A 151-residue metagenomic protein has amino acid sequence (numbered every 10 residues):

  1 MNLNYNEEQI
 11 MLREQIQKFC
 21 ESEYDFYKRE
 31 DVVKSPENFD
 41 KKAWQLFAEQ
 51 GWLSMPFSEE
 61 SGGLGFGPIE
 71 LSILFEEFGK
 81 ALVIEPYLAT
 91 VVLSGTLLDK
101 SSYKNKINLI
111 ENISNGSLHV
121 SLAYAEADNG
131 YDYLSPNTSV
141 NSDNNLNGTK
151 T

Functional and structural regions predicted by a protein language model:
M1-L88: Amphipathic, small/basic residue-rich leader segments at the start of a protein or domain
Q17, S72-E76, G95-D99, I107-E111: Predominant activation on well-ordered alpha-helical scaffold segments within soluble catalytic domains
E23, F78, L97-S101, G130: Generic structural signal for hydrophobic core residues of well-folded globular domains
V32-K34, S94-T96, A127-G130: Juxtamembrane/interface motifs at transmembrane-helix termini
F39-K42, G95-D99, Y131-S135: Short, solvent-exposed polar/charged micro-motifs at secondary-structure junctions
L64, Y103-T151: Glycine-rich, Trp-frequent "lid" loop and neighboring beta-strands that shape and gate the flavin cofactor pocket
V83-K104: N-terminal glycine-rich flavin-associated loop
